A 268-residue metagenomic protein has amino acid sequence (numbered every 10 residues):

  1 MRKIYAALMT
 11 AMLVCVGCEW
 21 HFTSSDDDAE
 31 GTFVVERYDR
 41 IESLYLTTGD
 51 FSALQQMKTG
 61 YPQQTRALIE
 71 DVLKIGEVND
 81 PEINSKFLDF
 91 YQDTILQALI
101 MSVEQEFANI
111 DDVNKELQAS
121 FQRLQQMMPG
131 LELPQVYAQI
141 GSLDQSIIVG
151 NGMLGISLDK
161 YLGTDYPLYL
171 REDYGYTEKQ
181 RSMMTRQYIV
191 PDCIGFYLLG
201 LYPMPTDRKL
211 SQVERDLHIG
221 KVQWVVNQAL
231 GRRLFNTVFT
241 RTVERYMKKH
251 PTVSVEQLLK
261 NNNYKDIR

Functional and structural regions predicted by a protein language model:
R2-M9: Sec-dependent signal peptide recognition, specifically the positively charged N-region followed immediately by
T10-A11, P134: Exposed boundary/loop context
V14-G17: C-terminal motif of bacterial Sec signal peptides marking the signal peptidase cleavage site
E19-D89: N-terminal mature-domain "stem" immediately C-terminal to a signal peptide or N-terminal signal-anchor/transmembrane
F87-R268: Acidic/His-rich structured neighborhood in mature extracellular/periplasmic domains
